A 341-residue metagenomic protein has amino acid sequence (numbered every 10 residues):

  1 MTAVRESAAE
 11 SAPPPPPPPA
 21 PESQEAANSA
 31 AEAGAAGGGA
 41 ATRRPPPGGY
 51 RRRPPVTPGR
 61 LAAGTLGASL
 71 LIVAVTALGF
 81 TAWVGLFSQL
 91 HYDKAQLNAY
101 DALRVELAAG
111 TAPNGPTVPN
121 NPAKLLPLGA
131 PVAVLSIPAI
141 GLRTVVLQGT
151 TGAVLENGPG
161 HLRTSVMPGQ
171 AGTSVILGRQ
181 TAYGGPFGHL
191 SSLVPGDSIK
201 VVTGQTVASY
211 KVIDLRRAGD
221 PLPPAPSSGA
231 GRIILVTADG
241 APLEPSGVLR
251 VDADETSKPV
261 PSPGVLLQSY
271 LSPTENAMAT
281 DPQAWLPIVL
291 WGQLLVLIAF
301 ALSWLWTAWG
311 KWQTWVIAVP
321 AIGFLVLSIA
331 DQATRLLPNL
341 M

Functional and structural regions predicted by a protein language model:
M1-L61, V265-D281, V289-I298, L302: Terminal targeting segments of Actinobacterial cell-envelope proteins
A3-E6, G49-R52, V56-I288, A333-M341: Solvent-exposed, non-transmembrane regions of membrane-associated and secreted proteins
A62-I72, W291, W312-I322: Alpha-helical transmembrane segments of integral membrane proteins
L294, I298-M341: Alpha-helical transmembrane segments forming the membrane-embedded cores of inner-membrane proteins across
